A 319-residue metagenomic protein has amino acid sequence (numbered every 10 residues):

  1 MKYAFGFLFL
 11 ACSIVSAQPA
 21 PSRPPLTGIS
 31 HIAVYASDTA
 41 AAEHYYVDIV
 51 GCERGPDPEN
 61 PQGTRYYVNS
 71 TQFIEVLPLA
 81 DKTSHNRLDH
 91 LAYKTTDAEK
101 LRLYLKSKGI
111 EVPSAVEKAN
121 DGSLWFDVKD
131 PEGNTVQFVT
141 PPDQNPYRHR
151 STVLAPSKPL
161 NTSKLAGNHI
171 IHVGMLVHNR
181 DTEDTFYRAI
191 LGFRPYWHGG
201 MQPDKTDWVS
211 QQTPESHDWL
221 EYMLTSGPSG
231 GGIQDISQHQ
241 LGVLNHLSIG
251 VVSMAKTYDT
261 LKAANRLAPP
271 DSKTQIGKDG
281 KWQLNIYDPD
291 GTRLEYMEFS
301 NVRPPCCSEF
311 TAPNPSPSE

Functional and structural regions predicted by a protein language model:
M1-A4: Positively charged n-region of N-terminal signal peptides that target proteins for export
F9-A17: Hydrophobic h-region of N-terminal signal peptides that target proteins for export in Gram-negative bacteria
Q18-P24, K106-H169, G174-M175, W197-Q202 (+3 more regions): Vicinal oxygen chelate
P24, A33-F73, G122-K129, G174-G227 (+1 more regions): Core segments of cupin and vicinal oxygen chelate
T27-S37, T64-Y66, A80-L105, L124-K129 (+5 more regions): Vicinal oxygen chelate
T71-E75, S84-H85, G133-V136, S216-L220 (+1 more regions): Short, charged/polar, Gly/Pro-enriched secondary-structure boundary elements
E75-L77, P146, S157-K158, P228-D235 (+1 more regions): A short, acidic/glycine-rich surface segment
L77-D81, F138-V139, Y222-G230, Y296-M297: Amphipathic N-proximal alpha-helical interface segments
